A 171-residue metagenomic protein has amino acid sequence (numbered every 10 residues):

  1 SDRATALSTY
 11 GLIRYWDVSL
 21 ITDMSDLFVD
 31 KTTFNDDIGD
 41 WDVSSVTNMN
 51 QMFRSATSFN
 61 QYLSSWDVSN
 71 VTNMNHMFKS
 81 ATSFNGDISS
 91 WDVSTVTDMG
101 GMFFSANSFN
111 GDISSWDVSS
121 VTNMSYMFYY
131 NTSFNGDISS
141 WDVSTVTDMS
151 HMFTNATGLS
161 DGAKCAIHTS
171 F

Functional and structural regions predicted by a protein language model:
S1-F171: Negatively charged
